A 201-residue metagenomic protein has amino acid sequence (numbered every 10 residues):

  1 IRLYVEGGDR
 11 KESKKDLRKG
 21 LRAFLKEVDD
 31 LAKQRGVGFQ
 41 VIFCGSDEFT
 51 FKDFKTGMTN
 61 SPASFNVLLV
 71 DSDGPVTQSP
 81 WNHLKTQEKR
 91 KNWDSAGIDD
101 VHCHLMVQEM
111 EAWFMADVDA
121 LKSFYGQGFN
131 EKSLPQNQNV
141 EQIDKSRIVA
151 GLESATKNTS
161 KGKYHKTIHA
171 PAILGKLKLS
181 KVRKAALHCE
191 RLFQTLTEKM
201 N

Functional and structural regions predicted by a protein language model:
I1-R2: Extreme N-terminal starter segment of soluble prokaryotic enzymes
K11, K15-V41, E48-N201: C-terminal accessory helical subdomains adjacent to catalytic cores in phosphodiester- and nucleotide-handling enzymes
